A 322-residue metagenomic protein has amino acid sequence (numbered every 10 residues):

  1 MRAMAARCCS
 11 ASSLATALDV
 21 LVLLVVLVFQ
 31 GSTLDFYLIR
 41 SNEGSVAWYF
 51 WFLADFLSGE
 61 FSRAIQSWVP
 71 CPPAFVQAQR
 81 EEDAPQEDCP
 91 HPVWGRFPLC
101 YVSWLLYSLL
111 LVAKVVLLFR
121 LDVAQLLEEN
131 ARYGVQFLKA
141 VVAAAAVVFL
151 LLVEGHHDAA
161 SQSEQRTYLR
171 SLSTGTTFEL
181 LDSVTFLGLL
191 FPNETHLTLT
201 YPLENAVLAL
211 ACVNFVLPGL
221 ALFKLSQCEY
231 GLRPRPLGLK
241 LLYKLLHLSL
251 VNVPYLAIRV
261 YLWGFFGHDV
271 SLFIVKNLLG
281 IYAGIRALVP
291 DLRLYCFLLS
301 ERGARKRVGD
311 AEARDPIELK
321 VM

Functional and structural regions predicted by a protein language model:
M1, L299-M322: Cytosolic, intrinsically disordered low-complexity tails and loops of eukaryotic multi-pass membrane proteins
M1-V147, D291, M322: N-terminal signal-anchor/initial transmembrane insertion module of eukaryotic multi-pass membrane proteins
R7-L14, E43, D88-G95, L99 (+7 more regions): Membrane-interfacial loop-to-transmembrane-helix junctions in polytopic alpha-helical membrane proteins
A17, T177-L180, P202, V308-P316: Intrinsically disordered, low-complexity regulatory regions of eukaryotic regulatory proteins
D19-Q30, A54-G59, S103-K114, K139-A143 (+4 more regions): Alpha-helical transmembrane segments of multi-pass membrane proteins
L21, Y37, L279, E312 (+1 more regions): Intrinsically disordered, low-complexity regions of eukaryotic proteins
L150, E154-F266, I285-L299: Multipass alpha-helical transmembrane domains of eukaryotic endomembrane proteins
S271-A283: Small-residue-rich transmembrane alpha-helices that serve as helix-helix interface/gating elements in multipass
